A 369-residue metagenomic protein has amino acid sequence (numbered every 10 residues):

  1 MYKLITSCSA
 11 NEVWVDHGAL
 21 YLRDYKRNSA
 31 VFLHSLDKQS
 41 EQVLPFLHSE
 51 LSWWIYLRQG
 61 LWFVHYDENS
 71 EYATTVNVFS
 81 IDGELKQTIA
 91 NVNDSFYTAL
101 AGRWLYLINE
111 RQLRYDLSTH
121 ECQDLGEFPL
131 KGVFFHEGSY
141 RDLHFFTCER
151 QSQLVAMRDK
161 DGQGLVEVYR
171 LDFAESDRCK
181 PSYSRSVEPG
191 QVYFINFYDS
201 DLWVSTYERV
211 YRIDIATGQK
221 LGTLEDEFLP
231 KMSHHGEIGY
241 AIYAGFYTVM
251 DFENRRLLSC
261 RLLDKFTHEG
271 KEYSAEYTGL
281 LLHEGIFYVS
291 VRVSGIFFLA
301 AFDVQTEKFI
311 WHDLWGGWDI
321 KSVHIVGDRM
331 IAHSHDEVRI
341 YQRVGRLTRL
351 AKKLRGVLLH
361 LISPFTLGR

Functional and structural regions predicted by a protein language model:
M1-Q42, W54: An edge-strand/N-cap motif at the start of beta-rich repeat modules
M1-T6, S40-F46, E84-A90, E121-F134 (+4 more regions): A short beta-strand motif characteristic of beta-propeller blades
T6-H17, H48-Q59, A90-R103, E127-R150 (+5 more regions): Repeated scaffold domains used in trafficking and secretory/extracellular systems, primarily beta-propellers
E12-Y25, R58-S70, R103-N109, R141-R158 (+7 more regions): Short beta-strand elements that form the blades of beta-propeller/WD-repeat-like and other beta-sheet-rich scaffold
R27-L33, S70-N77, R111-D116, S152 (+6 more regions): Structural motif
S35-Q39, S80-E84, D116-H120, D172-E175 (+4 more regions): Short loop/turn segments that connect beta-strands within beta-propeller blades
L105-Y211: Solenoidal tandem-repeat scaffolds enriched in leucines and small polar residues
Y198, V204-H283, F287-Y288: Eukaryotic tandem repeat interaction scaffolds
